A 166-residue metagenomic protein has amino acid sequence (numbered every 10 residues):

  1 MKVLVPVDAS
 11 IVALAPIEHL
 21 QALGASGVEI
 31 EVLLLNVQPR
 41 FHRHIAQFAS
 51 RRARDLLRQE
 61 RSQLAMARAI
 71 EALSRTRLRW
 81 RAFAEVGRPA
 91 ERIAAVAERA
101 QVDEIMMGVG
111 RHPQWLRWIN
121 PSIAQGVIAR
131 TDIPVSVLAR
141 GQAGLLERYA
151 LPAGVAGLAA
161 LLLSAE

Functional and structural regions predicted by a protein language model:
M1-R51, G154-E166: Small/aliphatic-rich secondary-structure junction motif
P16, H44-Q47, A94-A95, R117-W118 (+1 more regions): Short, well-ordered secondary-structure micro-motifs
A22, R54, E71-I105, Q125 (+1 more regions): Structural beta-alpha unit
V32, R79-A82, V135: Hydrophobic anchor at the start of a short beta-strand that flanks the dinucleotide cofactor-binding loop
V37, H42-I45, S62-E71: N-terminal leader/targeting segments and the first structural element of proteins
R52-L64: A short acidic, glycine-rich active-site loop that binds or catalyzes chemistry on phosphate/adenosine moieties
M107-G126, G141-L146: Glycine-rich, Arg-bearing micro-motifs that act as flexible, cationic patches
G126-R140: Short, acidic/small-residue loops that bind anionic groups at enzyme active sites
